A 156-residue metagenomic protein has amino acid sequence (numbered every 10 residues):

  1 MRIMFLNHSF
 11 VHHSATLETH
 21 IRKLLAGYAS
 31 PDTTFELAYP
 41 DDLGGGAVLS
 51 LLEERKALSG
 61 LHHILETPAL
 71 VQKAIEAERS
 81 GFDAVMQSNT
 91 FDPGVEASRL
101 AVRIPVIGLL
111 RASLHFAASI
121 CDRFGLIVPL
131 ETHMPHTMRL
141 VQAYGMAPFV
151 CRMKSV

Functional and structural regions predicted by a protein language model:
M1-I64, P129-V156: N-terminal glycine-rich anion-binding loop in soluble enzyme alpha/beta folds
H8, S88-F91: Short, well-ordered beta-to-alpha junction loops that form the rim of enzyme active sites and present histidine/acidic
L37-A38, M86-Q87, V106-L109: General beta-strand structural signal in soluble alpha/beta enzymes
E53-G81: Short, well-structured alpha-helical segments in soluble
R79-N89: Periplasmic-binding protein-like
D92-P93, T132: Short alpha-helical
A97-C121: Short, acidic/small-residue loops that bind anionic groups at enzyme active sites
